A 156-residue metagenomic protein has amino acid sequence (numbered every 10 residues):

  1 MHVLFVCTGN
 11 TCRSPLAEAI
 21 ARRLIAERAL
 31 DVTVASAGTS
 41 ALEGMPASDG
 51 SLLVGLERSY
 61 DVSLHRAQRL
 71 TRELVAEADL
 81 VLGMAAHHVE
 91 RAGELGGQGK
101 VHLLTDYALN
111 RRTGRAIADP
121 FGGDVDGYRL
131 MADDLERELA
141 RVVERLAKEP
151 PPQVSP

Functional and structural regions predicted by a protein language model:
M1-E77, E144-Q153: Conserved active-site segments centered on acidic
P15, A85-A86: Alpha-helix N-cap/helix-start capping motif
L80, A86-P156: Phosphate-binding/catalytic loops
